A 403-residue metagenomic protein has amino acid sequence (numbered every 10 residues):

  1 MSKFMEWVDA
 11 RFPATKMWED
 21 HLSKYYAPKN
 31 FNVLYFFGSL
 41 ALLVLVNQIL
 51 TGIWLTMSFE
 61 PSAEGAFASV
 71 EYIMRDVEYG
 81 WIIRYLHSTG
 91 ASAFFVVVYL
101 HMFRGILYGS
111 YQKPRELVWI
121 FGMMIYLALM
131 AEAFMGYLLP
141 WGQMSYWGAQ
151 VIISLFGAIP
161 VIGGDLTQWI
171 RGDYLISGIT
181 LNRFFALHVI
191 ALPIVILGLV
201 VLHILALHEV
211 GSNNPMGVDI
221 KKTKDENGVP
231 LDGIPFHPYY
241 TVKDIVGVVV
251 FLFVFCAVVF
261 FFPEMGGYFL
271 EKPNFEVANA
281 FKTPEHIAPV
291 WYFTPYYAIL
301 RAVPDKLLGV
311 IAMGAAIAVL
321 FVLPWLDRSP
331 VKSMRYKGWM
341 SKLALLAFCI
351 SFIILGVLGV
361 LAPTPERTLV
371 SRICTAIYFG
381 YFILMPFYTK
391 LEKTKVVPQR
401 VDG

Functional and structural regions predicted by a protein language model:
M1-A93, V97-G403: Membrane-embedded and interfacial regions of multi-pass energy-transducing membrane proteins
